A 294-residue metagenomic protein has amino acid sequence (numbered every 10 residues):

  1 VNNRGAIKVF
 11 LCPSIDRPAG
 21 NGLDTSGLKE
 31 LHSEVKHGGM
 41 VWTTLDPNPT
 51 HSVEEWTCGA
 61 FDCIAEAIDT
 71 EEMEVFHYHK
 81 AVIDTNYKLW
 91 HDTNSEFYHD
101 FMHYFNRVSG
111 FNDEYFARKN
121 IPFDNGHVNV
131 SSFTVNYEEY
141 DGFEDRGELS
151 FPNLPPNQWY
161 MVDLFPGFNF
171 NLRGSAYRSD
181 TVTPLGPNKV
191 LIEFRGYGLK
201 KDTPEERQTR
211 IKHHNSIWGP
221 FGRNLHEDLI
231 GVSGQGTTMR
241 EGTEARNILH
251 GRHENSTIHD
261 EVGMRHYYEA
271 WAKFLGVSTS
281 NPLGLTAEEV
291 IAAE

Functional and structural regions predicted by a protein language model:
V1-L45: Rieske [2Fe-2S] iron-sulfur-binding domain
H32-E294: C-terminal catalytic domain of Rieske-type non-heme iron oxygenases
